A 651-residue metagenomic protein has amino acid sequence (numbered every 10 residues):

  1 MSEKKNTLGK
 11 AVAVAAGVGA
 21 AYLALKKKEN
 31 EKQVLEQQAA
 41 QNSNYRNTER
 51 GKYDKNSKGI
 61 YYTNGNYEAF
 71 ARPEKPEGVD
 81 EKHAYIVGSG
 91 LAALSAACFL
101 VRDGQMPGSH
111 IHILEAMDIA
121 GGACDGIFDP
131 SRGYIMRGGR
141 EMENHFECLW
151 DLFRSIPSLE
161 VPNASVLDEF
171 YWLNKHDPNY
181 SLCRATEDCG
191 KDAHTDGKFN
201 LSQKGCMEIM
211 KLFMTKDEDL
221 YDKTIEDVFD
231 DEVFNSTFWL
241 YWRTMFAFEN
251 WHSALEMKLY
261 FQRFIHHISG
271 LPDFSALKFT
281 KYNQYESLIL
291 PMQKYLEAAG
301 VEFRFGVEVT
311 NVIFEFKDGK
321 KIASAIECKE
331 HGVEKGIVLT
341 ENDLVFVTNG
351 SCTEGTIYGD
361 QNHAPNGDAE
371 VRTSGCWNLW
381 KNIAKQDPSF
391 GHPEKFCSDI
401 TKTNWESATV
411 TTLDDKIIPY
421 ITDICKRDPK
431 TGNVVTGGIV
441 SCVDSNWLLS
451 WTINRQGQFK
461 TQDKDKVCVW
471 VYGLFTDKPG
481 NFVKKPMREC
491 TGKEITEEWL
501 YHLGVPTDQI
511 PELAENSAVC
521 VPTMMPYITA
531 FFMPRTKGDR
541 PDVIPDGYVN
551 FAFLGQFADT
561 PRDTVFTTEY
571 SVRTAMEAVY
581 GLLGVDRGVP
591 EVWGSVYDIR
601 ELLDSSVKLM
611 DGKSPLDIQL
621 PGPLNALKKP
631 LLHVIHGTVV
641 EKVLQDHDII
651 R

Functional and structural regions predicted by a protein language model:
K5-A84, R102-G108, L609-R651: Extreme N-terminal leader/targeting segments of oxidoreductases
G88-G90: Glycine-rich Rossmann-fold phosphate-binding loop(s) that bind the pyrophosphate of adenine dinucleotide cofactors
A93: N-terminal Rossmann-fold NAD(P) dinucleotide-binding loop
V101-F128: Glycine-rich FAD pyrophosphate-binding loop
S131-W172: Conserved FAD-binding subdomain of flavin-dependent enzymes
L159-H266, K278-F279: Rossmann-like flavin
Q262-L344, N349-G350, N362-H363, D368-W377: Helical element adjacent to the flavin cofactor pocket in flavoenzyme catalytic cores
I265-T280, N342-L344, N349-M576, Y580-Y597: C-terminal segments that line or cap access tunnels to active or ligand-binding sites in enzymes and enzyme-associated
